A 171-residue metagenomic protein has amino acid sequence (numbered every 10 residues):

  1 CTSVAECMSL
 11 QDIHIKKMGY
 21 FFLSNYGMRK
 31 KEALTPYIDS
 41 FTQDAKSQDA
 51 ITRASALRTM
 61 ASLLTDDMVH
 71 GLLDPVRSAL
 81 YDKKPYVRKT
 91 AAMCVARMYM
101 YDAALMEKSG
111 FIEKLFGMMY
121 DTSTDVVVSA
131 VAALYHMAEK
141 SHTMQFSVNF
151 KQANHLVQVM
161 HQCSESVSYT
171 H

Functional and structural regions predicted by a protein language model:
C1-C7, A33-A45, M68-L80, L105-M119 (+1 more regions): HEAT/HEAT-like alpha-solenoid repeats
C1-I38, L63-L64: Alpha-helical solenoid scaffolds in large eukaryotic transport, assembly, and signaling factors
Q11-D12, Q48-D49, K83-P85, T122-S123 (+1 more regions): Short inter-helical turns and helix N-cap capping residues of alpha-solenoid HEAT/ARM repeat scaffolds
F22-M28, T59-T65, C94-Y101, A133-S141: Hydrophobic residues within the alpha-helices of tandem HEAT/HEAT-like
K30, D102-A103, A138-Q145, M160 (+1 more regions): Helix-turn/linker elements and helix-coil junctions of extended alpha-helical scaffolds
V69, P85, Y99, L105 (+3 more regions): Hydrophobic or amphipathic alpha-helical targeting/insertion segments
T170-H171: Conserved small/polar residues in nucleotide/adenosyl-binding loops
